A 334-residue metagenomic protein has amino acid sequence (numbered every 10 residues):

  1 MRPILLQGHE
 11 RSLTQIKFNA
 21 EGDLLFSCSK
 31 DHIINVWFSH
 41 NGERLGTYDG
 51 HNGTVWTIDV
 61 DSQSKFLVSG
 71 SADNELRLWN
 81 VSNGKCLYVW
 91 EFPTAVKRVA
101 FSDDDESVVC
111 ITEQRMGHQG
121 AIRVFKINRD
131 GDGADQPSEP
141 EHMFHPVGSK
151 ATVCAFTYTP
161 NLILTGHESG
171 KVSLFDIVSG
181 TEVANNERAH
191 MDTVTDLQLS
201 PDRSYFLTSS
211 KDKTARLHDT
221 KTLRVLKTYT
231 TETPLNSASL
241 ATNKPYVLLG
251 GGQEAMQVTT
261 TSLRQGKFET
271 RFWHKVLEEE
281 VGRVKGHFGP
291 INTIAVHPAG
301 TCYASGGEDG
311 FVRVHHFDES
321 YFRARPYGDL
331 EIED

Functional and structural regions predicted by a protein language model:
R2-G8, R44-G50, C86-F92, G133-P146 (+4 more regions): Short C-terminal beta-strands that terminate individual repeats in beta-propeller domains, predominantly WD40 blades
R11-F18, G53-V60, A95-F101, G148-F156 (+3 more regions): Canonical WD40 repeat/beta-propeller blade segments in eukaryotic WD-repeat proteins
A20-E21, S62-Q63, D103-D104, Y158-T159 (+3 more regions): Residue-level detector of Asp-centered blade-edge/turn motifs that repeat once per structural unit in beta-propeller
E21, C28-D31, F38, S69-D73 (+7 more regions): Conserved strand-to-loop turn within each blade of WD40 beta-propeller repeats
I34-W37, L76-W79, Q119-N128, V172-D176 (+4 more regions): WD40-repeat beta-propellers
W90, K97-D192: Solenoidal tandem-repeat scaffolds enriched in leucines and small polar residues
A95-V96, L226-T228, E232-N236, A241-N292 (+2 more regions): Terminal intrinsically disordered, low-complexity extensions flanking WD-repeat/beta-propeller proteins
